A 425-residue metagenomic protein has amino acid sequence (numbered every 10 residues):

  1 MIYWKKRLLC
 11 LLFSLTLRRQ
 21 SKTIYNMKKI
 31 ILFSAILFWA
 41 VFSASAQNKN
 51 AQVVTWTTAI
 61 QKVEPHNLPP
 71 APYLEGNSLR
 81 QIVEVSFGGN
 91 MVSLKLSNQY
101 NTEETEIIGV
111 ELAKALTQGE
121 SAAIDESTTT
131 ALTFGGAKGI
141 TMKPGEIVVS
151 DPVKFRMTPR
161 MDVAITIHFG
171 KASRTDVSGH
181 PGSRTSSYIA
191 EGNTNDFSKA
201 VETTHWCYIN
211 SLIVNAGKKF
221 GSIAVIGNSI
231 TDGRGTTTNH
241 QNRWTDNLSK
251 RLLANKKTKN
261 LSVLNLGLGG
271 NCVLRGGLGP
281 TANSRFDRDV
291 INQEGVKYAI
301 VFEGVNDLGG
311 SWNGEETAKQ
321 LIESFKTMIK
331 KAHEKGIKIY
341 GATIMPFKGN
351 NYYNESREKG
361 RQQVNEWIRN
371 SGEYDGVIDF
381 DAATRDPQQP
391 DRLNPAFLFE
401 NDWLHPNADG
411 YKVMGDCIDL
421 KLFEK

Functional and structural regions predicted by a protein language model:
L8, L12-N26, A44-I226, T236-N239 (+2 more regions): N-terminal secretory targeting modules
I30-W39: Sec-dependent N-terminal signal peptides
Y100, A172, S229-G233, L268-V273 (+5 more regions): Solvent-exposed loop/turn segments at secondary-structure junctions within structured extracellular/periplasmic domains
F220-D246, G269-C272: Catalytic nucleophile-elbow at a beta strand-turn-alpha helix junction centered on a G-D-S/GDSL motif, marking
S222-G227, T231, L261-G267, K297-E303 (+4 more regions): Structural recognition of the beta-strand scaffold that forms the well-ordered cores of secreted hydrolase catalytic
T236, L268-Q320: Oxyanion-hole/transition-state-stabilizing segment in secreted/luminal serine hydrolases and related acyltransferases
H240-G270, N283-S284, D289: Phosphate-binding active sites in nucleotide-utilizing proteins
G309, M345-K425: Catalytic His-Asp segment of secreted/periplasmic serine-dependent ester chemistry enzymes
